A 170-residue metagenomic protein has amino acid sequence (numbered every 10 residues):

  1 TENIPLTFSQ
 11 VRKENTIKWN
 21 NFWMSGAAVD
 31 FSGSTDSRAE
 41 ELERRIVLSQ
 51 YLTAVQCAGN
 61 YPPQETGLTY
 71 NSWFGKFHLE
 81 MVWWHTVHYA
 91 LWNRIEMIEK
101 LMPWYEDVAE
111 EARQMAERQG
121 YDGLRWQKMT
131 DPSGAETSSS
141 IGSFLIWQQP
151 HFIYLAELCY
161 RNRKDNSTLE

Functional and structural regions predicted by a protein language model:
T1-K76, I95, Y105-R113: Acidic/polar, glycine-enriched structural segments that form the non-catalytic walls/loops of the carbohydrate-binding
T53, C57-E80, N93-L155, C159-E170: Helix-terminus loop motifs that line ligand-binding clefts
